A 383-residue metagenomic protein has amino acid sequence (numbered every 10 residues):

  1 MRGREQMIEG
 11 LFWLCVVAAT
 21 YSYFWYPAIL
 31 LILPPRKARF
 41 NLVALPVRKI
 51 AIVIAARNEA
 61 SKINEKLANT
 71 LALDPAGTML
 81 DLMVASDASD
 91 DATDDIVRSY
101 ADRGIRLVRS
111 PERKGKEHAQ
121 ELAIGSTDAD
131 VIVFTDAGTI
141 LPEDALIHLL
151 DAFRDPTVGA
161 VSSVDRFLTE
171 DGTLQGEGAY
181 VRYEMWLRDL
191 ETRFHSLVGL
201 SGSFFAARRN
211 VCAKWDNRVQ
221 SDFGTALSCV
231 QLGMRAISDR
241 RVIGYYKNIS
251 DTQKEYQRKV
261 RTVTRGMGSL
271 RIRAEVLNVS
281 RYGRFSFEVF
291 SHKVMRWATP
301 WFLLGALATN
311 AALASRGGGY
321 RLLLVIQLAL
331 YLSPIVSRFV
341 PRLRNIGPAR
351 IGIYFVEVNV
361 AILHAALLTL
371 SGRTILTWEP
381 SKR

Functional and structural regions predicted by a protein language model:
G3-A44: N-terminal membrane-anchoring/stem segments of glycan-assembly enzymes
A44, Y246, R296-T374: Membrane-embedded multi-pass helical conduit in multi-pass membrane proteins, especially envelope-biosynthetic
E59, N69, S86-D94, E112 (+1 more regions): A conserved acidic beta->alpha catalytic loop
A68-M79: Short, acidic, metal-binding catalytic loop of nucleotide-sugar glycosyltransferases
M79-M83, D94-S126, V164, Q175-E177 (+2 more regions): Conserved donor nucleotide-binding strand/loop of the catalytic core
E117-A119, G125, E143-V219, Y354: Long helical/loop segments within the catalytic core of UDP-sugar-dependent glycosyltransferases, especially the large
I132: Short aromatic/hydrophobic "clamp" motif used to bind/position activated sugar donors
F153-E184, N217, S221-H292, V360 (+1 more regions): Catalytic donor/gating beta->alpha subdomain of glycosyltransferases that bind UDP-sugars
